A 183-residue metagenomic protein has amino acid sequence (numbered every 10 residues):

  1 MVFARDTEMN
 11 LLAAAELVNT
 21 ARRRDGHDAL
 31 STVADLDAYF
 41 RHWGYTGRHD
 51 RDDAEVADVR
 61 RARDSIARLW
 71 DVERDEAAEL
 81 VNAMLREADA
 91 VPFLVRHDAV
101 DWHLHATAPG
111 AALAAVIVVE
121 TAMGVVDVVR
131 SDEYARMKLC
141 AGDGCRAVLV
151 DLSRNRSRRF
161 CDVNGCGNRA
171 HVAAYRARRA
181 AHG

Functional and structural regions predicted by a protein language model:
M1-L139, R146-V150, G183: Short helix-coil boundary/hinge micro-motifs
D35-L36, C145, R156, H171: A general marker of short, structured functional hotspots
D89-F93, F160, N168: A boundary/linker detector
L94, P109, S153, N168-R169 (+1 more regions): Short alpha-helix boundary/capping motifs
M137-G142, R158, V163, R169: Residues immediately within or flanking Cys/His clusters that coordinate Zn2+ in small zinc-binding modules
D151-R158: Short linker/helix segments within small regulatory modules
N164-H182: Basic DNA-binding region of bZIP-type proteins
